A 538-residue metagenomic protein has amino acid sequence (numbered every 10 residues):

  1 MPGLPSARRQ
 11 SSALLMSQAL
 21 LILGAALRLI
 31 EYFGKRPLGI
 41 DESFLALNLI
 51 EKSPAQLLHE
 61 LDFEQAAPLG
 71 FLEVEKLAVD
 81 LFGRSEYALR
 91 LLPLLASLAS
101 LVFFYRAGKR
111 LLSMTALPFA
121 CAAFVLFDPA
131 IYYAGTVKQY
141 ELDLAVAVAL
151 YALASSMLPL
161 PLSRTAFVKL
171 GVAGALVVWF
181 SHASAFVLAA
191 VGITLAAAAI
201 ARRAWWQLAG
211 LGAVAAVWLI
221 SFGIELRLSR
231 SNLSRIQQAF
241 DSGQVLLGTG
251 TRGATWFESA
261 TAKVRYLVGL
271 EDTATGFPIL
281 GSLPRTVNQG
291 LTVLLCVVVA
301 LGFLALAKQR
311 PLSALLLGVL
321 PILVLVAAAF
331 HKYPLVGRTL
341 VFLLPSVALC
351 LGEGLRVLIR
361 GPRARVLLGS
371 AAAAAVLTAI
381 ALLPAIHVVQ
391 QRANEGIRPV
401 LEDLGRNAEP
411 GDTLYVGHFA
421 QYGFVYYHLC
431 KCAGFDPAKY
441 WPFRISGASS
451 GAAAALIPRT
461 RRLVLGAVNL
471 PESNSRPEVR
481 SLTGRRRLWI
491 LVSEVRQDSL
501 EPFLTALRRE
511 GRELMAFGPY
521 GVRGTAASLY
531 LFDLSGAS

Functional and structural regions predicted by a protein language model:
M1-S11: Short, Lys/Arg-rich, polar N-terminal cytosolic tail immediately upstream of the first transmembrane signal-anchor
A13, S17-G536: Membrane-proximal helix-loop-helix interfaces that form the catalytic/acceptor-binding platform of multi-pass membrane
